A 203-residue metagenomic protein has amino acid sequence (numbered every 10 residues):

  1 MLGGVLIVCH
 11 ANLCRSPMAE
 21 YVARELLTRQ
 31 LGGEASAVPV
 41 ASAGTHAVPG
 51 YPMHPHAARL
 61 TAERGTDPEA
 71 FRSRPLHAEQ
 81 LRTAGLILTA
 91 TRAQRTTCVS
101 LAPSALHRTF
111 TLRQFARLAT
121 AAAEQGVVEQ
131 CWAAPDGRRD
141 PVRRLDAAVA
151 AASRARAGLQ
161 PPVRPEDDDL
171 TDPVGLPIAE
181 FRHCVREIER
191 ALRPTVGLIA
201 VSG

Functional and structural regions predicted by a protein language model:
M1-A84, R92-H107, G197-G203: Conserved active-site segments centered on acidic
D67, G85, D168-D172: Acidic side chains
V99-G203: Phosphate-binding/catalytic loops
